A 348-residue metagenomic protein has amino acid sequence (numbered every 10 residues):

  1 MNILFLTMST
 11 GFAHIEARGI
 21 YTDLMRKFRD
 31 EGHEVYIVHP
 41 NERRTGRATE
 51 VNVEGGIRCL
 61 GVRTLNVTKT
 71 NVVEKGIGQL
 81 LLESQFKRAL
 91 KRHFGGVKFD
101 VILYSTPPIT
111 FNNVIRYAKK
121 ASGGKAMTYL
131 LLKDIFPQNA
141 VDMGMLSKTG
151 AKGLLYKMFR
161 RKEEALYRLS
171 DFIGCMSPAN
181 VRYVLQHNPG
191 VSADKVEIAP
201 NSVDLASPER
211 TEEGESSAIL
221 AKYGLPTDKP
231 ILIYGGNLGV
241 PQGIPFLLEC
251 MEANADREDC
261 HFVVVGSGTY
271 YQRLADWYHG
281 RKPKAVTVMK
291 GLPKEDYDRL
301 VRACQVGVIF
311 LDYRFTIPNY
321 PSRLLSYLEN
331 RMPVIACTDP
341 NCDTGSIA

Functional and structural regions predicted by a protein language model:
M1-V51, R58, E252-D256: N-terminal subdomain of nucleotide-sugar transferases
L4, L220, P226-Q242, L248-M251: Conserved donor-binding/catalytic core segment of Leloir-type glycosyltransferases
M8, V67-E74, V97, K125-R161 (+1 more regions): Acceptor-binding helix/loop patch of EC 2.4 sugar-transfer enzymes, predominantly nucleotide-sugar-dependent
T49-V51, E209-L225: A short helix/loop element that forms part of the nucleotide-sugar donor recognition site in Leloir-type
T110-N113, Y117-A121, G153-C175: Membrane-proximal helix-turn-helix segments that form the acceptor-binding/catalytic region of lipid-linked
M176-A179, A199-S202: Carbohydrate-associated surface elements
Q242, P293-R302, G307-L328, P333-S346: Nucleotide-sugar-dependent
R257-D259, V263-G266, Y271-D298: Nucleotide-activated donor-binding/catalytic signature segment of Leloir-type glycosyltransferases, i.e., the conserved
